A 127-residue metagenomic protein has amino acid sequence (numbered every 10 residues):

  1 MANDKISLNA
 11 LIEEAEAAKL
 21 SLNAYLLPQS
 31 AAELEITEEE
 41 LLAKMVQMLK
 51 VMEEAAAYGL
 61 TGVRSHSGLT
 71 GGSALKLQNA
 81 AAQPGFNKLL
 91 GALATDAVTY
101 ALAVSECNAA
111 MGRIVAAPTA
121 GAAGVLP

Functional and structural regions predicted by a protein language model:
M1-M111: Generic N-terminal targeting/processing segments that precede catalytic cores or assembly contacts
M111-P127: Conserved phosphate/anionic-ligand binding catalytic regions in large, soluble enzymes, centered on
